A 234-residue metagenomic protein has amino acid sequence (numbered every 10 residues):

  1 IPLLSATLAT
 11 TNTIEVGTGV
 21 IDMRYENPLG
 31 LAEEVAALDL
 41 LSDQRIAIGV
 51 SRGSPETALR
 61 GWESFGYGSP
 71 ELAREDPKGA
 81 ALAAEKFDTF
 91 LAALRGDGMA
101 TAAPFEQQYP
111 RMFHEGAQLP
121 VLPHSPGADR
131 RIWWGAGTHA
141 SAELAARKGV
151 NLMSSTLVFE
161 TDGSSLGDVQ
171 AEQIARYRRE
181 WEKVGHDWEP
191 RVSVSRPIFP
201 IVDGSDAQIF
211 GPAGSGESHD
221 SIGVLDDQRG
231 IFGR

Functional and structural regions predicted by a protein language model:
I1-I14: N-terminal beta1-alpha1-beta2 module of alpha/beta enzyme domains
T7, L38, F90, A145 (+1 more regions): Conserved, mostly hydrophobic/aromatic
E15-G19, I46-V50, R131-A136, V150-S155 (+1 more regions): Hydrophobic faces of well-ordered beta-strands that scaffold small-molecule active sites in alpha/beta enzyme cores
I21-L29, P126-A136, V224-G233: Active-site mouth loops of central-metabolism enzymes
I21-M23, S51-P55, Q118, G137 (+2 more regions): Active-site beta-loop-alpha junctions enriched in small/polar residues
R24-T101: Flexible, glycine-rich active-site loops centered on histidine and acidic residues that chelate a metal or position
S69-V121, S154, D162-R234: An alpha-helical appendage that flanks or caps ligand/catalytic pockets
A140-G167: A conserved active-site cap/scaffold subdomain adjacent to cofactor or substrate pockets
